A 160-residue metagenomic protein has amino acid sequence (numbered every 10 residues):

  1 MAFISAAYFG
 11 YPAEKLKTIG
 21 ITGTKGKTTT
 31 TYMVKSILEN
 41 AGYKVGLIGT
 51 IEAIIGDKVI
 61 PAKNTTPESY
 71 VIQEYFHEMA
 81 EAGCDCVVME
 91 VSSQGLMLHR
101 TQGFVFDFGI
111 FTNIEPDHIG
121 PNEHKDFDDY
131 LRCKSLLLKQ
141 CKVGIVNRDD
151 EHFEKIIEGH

Functional and structural regions predicted by a protein language model:
M1-G20, T30-G42: Short, basic phosphate-binding NTP loop
I4, I21, I48, I72 (+4 more regions): Residue-level signal for inorganic ion chemistry
K27: Conserved lysine of the Walker
G42-I55: Short beta-strand-centered segment that lines the nucleotide-binding/catalytic pocket of NTP-utilizing
I60-S92: Conserved nucleotide-sensing/catalytic segment adjacent to the nucleotide-binding pocket in NTP-handling enzymes
E81-A82, D107-H160: Acidic, Mg2+-coordinating active-site environments of NTP-dependent enzymes
G95-Q102: Conserved helix/coil segment N-terminal to the catalytic DExD/H
